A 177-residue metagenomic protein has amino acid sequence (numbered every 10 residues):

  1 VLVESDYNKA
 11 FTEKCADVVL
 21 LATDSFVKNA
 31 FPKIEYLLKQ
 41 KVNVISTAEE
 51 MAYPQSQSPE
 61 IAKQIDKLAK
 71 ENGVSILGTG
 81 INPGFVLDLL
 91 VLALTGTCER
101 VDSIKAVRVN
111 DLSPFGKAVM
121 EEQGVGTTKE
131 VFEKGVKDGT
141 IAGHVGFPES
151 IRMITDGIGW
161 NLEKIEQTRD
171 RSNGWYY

Functional and structural regions predicted by a protein language model:
V1-K39: N-terminal glycine-/serine-/threonine-rich beta1-alpha1-beta2 phosphate-ribose binding loop of Rossmann-like
K14, P32, E60, Q64 (+3 more regions): Conserved active-site and cofactor/substrate-binding residues in soluble primary-metabolism enzymes
D24, V42, A48-A52, I81-N82 (+1 more regions): Short, ordered loop/turn segments at secondary-structure junctions
N29-F31, E35-Q40, A48-S75: Rossmann-fold NAD(P)-binding glycine/threonine-rich loop
E50-Q55, I76-I81, E133-G143: Flexible, glycine/proline-enriched loop segments at strand-loop-helix junctions that form or flank small-ligand binding
T79, F85-G96: Alpha-helical support elements that line or immediately flank enzyme active sites and cofactor-binding pockets
T95-Y177: Active-site-lining helix/loop region of Rossmann-like oxidoreductase modules
